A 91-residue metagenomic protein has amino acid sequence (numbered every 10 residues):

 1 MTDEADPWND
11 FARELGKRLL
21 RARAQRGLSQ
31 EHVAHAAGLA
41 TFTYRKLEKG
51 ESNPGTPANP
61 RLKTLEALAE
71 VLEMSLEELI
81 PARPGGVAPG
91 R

Functional and structural regions predicted by a protein language model:
M1-G27: A short, Lys/Arg-rich alpha-helix, primarily the initiator
T2-E4, F42, E70, E77-R91: Short, charged recognition helix plus adjacent turn of helix-turn-helix-like nucleic-acid-binding domains
L20-R21, E31, E66: Residues within the helices of the helix-turn-helix
R23, A34, A69: The alpha-helix within a helix-turn-helix
L28-N53: Short alpha-helical DNA-recognition segment
G38, N53, A58-E78: DNA major-groove recognition helix of helix-turn-helix/homeodomain DNA-binding modules
G50-P54, A82-G85: A short linear boundary/processing microfeature
